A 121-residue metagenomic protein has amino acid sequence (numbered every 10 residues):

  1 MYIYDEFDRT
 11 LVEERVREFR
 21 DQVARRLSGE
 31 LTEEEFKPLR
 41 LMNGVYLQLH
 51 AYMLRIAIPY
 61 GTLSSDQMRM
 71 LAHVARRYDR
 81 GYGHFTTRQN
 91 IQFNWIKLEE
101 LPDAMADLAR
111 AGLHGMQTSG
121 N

Functional and structural regions predicted by a protein language model:
M1-N121: Feature of Fe-S/electron-transfer and energy-metabolism proteins that preferentially highlights extended coupling
